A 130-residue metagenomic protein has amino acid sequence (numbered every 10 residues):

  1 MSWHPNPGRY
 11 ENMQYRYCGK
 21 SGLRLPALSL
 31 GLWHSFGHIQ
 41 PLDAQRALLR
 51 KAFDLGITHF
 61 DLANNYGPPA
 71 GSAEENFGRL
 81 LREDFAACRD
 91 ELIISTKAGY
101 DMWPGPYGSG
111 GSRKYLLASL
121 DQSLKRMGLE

Functional and structural regions predicted by a protein language model:
M1-I93: N-terminal binding-site loop/beta-alpha segment at the start of enzyme catalytic domains that lines or forms
S21, I39, D101, S112-R113: Compositionally biased, intrinsically disordered low-complexity regions
A52, K97, R126: Conserved catalytic core of Hanks-type protein kinase domains
N76-L80, I93, K97, Y115-Q122: Generic beta-strand or strand-like secondary-structure segments
D84-G111: Structural motif corresponding to the early beta-alpha repeats
W103-E130: Glycine/proline-rich, positively charged, aromatic-decorated active-site loop/lid region on the catalytic face
